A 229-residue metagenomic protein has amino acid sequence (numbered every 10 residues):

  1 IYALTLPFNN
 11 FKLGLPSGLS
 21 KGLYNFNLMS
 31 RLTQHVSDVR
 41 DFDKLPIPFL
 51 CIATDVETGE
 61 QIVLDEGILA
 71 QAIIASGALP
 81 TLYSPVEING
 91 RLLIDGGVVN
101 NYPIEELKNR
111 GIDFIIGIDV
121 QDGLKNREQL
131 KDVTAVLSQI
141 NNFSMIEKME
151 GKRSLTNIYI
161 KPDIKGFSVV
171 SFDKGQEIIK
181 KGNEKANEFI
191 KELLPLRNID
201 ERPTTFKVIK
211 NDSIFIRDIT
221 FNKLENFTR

Functional and structural regions predicted by a protein language model:
I1-R229: Patatin-like phospholipase
